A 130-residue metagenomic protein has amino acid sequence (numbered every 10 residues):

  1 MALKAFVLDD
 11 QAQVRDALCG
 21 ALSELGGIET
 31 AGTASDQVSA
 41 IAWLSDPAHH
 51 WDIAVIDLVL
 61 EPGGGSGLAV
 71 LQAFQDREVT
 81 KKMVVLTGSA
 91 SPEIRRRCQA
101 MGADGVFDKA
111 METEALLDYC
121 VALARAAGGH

Functional and structural regions predicted by a protein language model:
A2-V14, L18-L22: Conserved acidic segment of CheY-like receiver
T33-I53, E61: Acidic, metal-coordinating helix/loop segments flanking the phosphotransfer/catalytic sites of two-component signaling
G65-T80: Short amphipathic alpha-helix used as the core "switch/output" element in two-component signaling
E93, M111-V121: C-terminal output helix
Q99-D104: As written
D118-H130: The C-terminal output helix
